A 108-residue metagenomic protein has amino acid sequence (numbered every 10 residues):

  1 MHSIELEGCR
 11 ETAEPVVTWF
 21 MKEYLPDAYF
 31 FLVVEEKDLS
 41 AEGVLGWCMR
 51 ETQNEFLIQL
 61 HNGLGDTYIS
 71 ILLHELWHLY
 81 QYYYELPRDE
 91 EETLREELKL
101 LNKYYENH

Functional and structural regions predicted by a protein language model:
H2-F56, G63: Auxiliary, metal-adjacent structural segments of Zn-dependent hydrolase domains
E11, T67, P87-R88: Soluble non-cytosolic domains of exported or imported proteins
V16-W19, E75, L100: Charge-rich, solvent-exposed alpha-helical interaction surfaces
F20-Y24, Y83, Y104: Alpha-helical structural context
F56-L72, Y83: Short pre-active-site segment immediately N-terminal to the catalytic Zn-binding motif
D66-T67, H74, E91, R95: A structural signal for well-ordered alpha-helical segments within the folded catalytic domains of diverse enzymes
W77-Q81: Short active-site segment of divalent metal-dependent hydrolases/proteases that encodes the spacing between
Y84-H108: Post-HExxH zinc-binding segment in Zn-dependent metallohydrolases
